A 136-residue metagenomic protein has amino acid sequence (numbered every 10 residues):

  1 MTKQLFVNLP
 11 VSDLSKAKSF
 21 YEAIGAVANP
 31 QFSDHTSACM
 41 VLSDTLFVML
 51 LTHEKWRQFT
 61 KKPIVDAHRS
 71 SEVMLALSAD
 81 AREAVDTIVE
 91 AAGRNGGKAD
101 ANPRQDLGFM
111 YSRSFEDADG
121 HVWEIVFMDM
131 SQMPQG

Functional and structural regions predicted by a protein language model:
M1, D44, D117-D119: Residue-level recognition of short loop/turn positions
M1, F32, V65-R69: A generic structural micro-feature
M1-K18, E72-L77, M128-G136: N-terminal beta-strand motif that seeds the catalytic metal site of vicinal oxygen chelate
N8-W56: Core segments of cupin and vicinal oxygen chelate
I24, D66-A67, I125, D129-M130: Membrane-topology and secretion signals of cell-surface/extracellular proteins
C39, V89-G136: Vicinal oxygen chelate
F59-V65: Short beta-strand/turn micro-motifs at beta-sheet edges
M74-E90, G96-G97: Mid-chain, well-packed structural core segment of small domains
